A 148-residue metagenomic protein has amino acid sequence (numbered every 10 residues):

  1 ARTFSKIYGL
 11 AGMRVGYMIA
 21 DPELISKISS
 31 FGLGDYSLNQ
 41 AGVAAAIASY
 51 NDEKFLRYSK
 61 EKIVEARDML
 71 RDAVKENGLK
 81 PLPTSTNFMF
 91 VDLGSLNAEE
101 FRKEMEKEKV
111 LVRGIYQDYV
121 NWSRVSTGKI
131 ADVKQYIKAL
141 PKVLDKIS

Functional and structural regions predicted by a protein language model:
A1-V74, L79-L82: PLP-dependent aminotransferase class I/II
Y8, M89, V120: Positions that flank functional sites
G12, S85, D118-N121: Short acidic/glycine-enriched loop/turn segments that link adjacent beta-strands
D21, N51, G94, G128-I130: Residue-level recognition of strand-loop junctions within catalytic nucleotide-signaling folds
S26-K27, E100, Q135: Short, solvent-exposed alpha-helical surface patches in well-structured domains
I63-D68, D72-E108, T127: Conserved PLP-binding catalytic core of the aspartate aminotransferase-like
K103-E108, Q117-S148: PLP-dependent enzyme catalytic core of the Aspartate aminotransferase-like
